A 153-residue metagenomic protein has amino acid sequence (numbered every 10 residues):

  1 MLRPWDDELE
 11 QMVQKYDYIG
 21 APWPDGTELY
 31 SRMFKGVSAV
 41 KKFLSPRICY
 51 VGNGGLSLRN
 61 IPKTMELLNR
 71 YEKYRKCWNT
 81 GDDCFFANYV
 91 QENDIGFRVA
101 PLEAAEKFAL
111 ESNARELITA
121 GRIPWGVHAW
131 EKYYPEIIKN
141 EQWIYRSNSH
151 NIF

Functional and structural regions predicted by a protein language model:
M1-D25: GT-A fold catalytic core of metal-dependent nucleotide-sugar glycosyltransferases, centered on the diacidic
L2, S38-V40, A109-L110: Short amphipathic alpha-helical surface micro-motifs
W5-L9, Y30-F34, N69-R70, L110-A114: Short aromatic-enriched loop/helix-cap "lid" or pocket-rim segments at secondary-structure transitions that line
E10-Q14, G36-V37, L56: Short, surface-exposed, charged loop/turn segments at secondary-structure junctions
Q14-Y16, A21, R32-F34, Y71-E72 (+1 more regions): Alpha-helix boundary/interfacial micro-motifs
I19-R47: Short beta-strand-to-loop element that shapes/binds the nucleotide-sugar donor at the catalytic cleft/hinge
F43-F153: Catalytic core and acceptor-binding pocket of nucleotide-sugar-dependent glycosyltransferases
